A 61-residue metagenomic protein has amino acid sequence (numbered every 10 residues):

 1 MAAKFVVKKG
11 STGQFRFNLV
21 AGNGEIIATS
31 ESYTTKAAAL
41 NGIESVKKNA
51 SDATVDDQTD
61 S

Functional and structural regions predicted by a protein language model:
M1-K4, S51-A53: Generic structural motif recognizing short loop/turn segments at the entrances and edges of beta-strands
A3-T34, A38-V46, Q58: A structural feature that tracks compact, well-ordered secondary-structure segments with a strong bias toward
K47-S61: Short, mixed-charge low-complexity intrinsically disordered segments
